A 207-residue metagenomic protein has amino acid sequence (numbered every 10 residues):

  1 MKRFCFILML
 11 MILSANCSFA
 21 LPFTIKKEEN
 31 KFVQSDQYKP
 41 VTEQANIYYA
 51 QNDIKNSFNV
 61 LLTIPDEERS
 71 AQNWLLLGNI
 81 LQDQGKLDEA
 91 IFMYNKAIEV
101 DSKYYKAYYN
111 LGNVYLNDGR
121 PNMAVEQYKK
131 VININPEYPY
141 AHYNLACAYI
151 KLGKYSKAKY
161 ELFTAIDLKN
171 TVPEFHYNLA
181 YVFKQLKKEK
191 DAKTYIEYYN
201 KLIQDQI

Functional and structural regions predicted by a protein language model:
K2-A20: Classical Sec-dependent N-terminal signal peptides that target proteins to the secretory pathway
L21-S35, E174-I207: Terminal, low-structured helical/coil segments at or just beyond the last alpha-helical repeat
D36-D66, S70-Q72, L76-G85: Alpha-helical segment of the N-proximal tetratricopeptide repeat
Y38, A71-Q72, Y105-K106, P139-Y140 (+2 more regions): Helix-start (N-cap) detector for alpha-helical repeat units in TPR-like alpha-solenoids, especially tetratricopeptide
A50-L62, Q82-K96, K106, N117-K130 (+2 more regions): Structural signature of tandem alpha-helical TPR/SEL1-like repeats, specifically the intra-repeat loop/turn
D66-E67, V100, I134, L168 (+1 more regions): Structural marker of alpha-solenoid helical repeat scaffolds
